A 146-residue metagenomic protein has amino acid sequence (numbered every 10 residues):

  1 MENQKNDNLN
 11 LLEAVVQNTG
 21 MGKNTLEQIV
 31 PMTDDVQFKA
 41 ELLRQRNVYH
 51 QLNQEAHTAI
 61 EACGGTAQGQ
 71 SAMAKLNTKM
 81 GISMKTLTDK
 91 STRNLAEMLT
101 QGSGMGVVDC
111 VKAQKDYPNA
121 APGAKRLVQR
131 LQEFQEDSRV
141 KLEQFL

Functional and structural regions predicted by a protein language model:
M1-L146: Amphipathic alpha-helical hairpins
